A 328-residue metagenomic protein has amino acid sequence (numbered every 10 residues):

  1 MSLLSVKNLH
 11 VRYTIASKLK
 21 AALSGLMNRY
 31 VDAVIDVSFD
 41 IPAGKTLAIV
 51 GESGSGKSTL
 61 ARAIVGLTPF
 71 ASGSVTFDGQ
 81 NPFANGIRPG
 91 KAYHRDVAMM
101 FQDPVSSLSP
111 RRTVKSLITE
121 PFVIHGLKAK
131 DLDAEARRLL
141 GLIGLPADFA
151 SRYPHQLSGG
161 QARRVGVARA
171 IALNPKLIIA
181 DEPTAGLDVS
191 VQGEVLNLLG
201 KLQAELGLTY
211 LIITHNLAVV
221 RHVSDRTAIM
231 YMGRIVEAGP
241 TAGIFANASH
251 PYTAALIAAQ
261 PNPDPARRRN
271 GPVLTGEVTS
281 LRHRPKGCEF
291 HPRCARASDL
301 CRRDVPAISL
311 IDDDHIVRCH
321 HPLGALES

Functional and structural regions predicted by a protein language model:
A16-G25, P240-S328: Charged, flexible cofactor/metal-binding loops and thiol motifs
V65: Helix-to-loop junction immediately C-terminal to a conserved catalytic motif
G73-A84, Y93: Conserved ABC transporter NBD signature motif
K130-D148, I257-A258: Conserved ABC ATPase "signature" region
Y153-L157, Q161: Conserved ABC ATPase signature
A172-K176: A short, proline-enriched helix->beta-strand linker immediately N-terminal to the Walker B motif in ABC-type P-loop
L187, V191-R269: P-loop NTP-binding/switch modules centered on Walker-like glycine-rich loops
